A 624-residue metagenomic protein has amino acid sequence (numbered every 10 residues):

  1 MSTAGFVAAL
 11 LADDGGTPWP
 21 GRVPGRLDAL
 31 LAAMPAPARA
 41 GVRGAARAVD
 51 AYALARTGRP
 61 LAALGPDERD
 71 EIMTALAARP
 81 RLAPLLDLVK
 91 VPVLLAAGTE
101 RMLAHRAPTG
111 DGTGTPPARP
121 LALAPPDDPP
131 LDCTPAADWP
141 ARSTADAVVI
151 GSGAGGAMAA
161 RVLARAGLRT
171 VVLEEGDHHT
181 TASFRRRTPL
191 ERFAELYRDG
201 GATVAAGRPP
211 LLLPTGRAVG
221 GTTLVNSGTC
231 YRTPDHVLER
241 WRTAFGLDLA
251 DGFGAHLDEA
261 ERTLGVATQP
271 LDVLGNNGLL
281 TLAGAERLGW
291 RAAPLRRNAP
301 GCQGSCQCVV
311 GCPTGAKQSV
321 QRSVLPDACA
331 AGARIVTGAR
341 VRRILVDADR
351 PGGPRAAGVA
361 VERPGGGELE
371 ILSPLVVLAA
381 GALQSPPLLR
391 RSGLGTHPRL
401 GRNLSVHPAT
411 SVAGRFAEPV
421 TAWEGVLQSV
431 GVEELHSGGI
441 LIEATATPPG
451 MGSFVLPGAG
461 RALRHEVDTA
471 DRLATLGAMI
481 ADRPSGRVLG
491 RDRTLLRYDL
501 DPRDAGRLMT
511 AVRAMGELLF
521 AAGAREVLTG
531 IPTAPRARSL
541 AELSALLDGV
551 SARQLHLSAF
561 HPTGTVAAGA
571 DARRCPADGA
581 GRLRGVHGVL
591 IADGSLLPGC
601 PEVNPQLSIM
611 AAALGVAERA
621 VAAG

Functional and structural regions predicted by a protein language model:
M1-G5, A9-A40, P60-A63, D70-T74 (+3 more regions): Extreme N-terminal leader/targeting segments of oxidoreductases
A63-L85, A97, V219, T223-C302 (+2 more regions): Rossmann-like flavin
A136, Q307-P374: Helical element adjacent to the flavin cofactor pocket in flavoenzyme catalytic cores
A145-V172: N-terminal Rossmann-like FAD-binding beta1-loop-alpha1 element of flavoenzymes
V162-T188, A218, A330, R343-D347 (+4 more regions): Glycine-rich loop(s) and the adjacent beta-strand/alpha-helix scaffold that form part
L168, E175-G228, R232-T233, G278-G284: N-terminal FAD cofactor-binding segment of flavoenzymes
N226, H397-L519, S551-A552, A559-G564 (+2 more regions): FAD cofactor-binding and catalytic pocket of flavoenzymes
P294-L295, G301-V310, G315, R342-L345 (+3 more regions): A glycine-rich dinucleotide-binding beta-alpha-beta segment and adjacent secondary-structure elements that constitute
